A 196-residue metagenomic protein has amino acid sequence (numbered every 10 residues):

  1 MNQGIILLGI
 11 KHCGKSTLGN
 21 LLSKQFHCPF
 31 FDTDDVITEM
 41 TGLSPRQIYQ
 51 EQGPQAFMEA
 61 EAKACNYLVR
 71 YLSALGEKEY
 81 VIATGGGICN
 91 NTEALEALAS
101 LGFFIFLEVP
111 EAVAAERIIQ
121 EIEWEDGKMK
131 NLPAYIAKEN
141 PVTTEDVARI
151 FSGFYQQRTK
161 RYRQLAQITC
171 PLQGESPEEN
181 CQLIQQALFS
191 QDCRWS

Functional and structural regions predicted by a protein language model:
N2, L21, K78-E79, T144-S196: NTP-dependent small-molecule kinase module
L7: Hydrophobic anchor at the beta1->P-loop junction of P-loop NTPases
I10: P-loop (Walker A) phosphate-binding loop of NTP-binding proteins
C13: ATP-binding Walker
S16: Walker A/P-loop
K24-T33: Post-Walker A helix-loop "phosphate-sensing" segment adjacent to the P-loop in P-loop NTPases
D35-A99, W124, K130, A134-N140: ATP-dependent small-molecule kinase phosphotransfer cores that center on conserved nucleotide phosphate-binding segments
F103-Q157: A glycine- and Lys/Arg-enriched "phosphate-lid" helix/loop adjacent to the NTP-binding pocket of small-molecule kinases
